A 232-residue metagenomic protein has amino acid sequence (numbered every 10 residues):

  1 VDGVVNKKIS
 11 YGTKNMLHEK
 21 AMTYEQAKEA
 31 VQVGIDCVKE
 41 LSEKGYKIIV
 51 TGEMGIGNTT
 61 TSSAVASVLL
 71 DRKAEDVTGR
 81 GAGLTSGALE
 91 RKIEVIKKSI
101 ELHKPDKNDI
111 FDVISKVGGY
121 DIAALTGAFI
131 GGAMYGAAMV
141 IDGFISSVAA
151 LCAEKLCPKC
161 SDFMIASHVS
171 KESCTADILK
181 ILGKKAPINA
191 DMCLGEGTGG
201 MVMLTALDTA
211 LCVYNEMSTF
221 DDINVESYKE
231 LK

Functional and structural regions predicted by a protein language model:
V1-K232: N-terminal loops that bind phosphate or other acidic moieties and the adjacent beta-alpha structural core
